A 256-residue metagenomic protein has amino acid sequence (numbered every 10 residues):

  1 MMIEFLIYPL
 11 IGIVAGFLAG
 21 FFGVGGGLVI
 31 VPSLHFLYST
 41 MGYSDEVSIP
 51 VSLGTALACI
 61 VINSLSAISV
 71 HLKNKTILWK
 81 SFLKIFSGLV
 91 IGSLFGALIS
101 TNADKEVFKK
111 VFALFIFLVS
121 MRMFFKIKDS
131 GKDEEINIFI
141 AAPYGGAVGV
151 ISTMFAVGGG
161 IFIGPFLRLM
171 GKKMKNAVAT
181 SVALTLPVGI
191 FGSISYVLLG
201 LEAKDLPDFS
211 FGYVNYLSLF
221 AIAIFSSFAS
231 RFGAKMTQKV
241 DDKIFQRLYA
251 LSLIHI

Functional and structural regions predicted by a protein language model:
M1-F22, V29-P50, T55, C59 (+3 more regions): Juxtamembrane transmembrane-helix boundary motif
V24-G25, A156-G160: A short acidic Gly-Thr/Ser loop motif
A141, F162-F166, V182, G189: Non-catalytic alpha-helical scaffold/packing segments enriched in small hydrophobic residues
V150-G158, G192-V197: Hydrophobic alpha-helical transmembrane segments in multi-pass integral membrane proteins
G159-F162, V178: Short glycine/serine/threonine-rich phosphate/pyrophosphate-binding segments that cradle anionic phosphate groups
A179-Y196: Hydrophobic alpha-helical transmembrane segments of multi-pass integral membrane proteins, especially transporters
